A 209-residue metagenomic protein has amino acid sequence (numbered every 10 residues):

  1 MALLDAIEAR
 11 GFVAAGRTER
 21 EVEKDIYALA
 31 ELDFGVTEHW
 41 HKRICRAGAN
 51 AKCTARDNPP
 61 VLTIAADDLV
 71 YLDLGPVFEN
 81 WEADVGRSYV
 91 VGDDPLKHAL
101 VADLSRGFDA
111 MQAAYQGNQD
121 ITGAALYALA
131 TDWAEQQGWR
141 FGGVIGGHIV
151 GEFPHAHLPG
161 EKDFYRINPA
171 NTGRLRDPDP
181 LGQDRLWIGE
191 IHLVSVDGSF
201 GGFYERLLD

Functional and structural regions predicted by a protein language model:
M1-D209: Active-site neighborhoods and metal-handling regions in enzymes and metal-associated proteins
